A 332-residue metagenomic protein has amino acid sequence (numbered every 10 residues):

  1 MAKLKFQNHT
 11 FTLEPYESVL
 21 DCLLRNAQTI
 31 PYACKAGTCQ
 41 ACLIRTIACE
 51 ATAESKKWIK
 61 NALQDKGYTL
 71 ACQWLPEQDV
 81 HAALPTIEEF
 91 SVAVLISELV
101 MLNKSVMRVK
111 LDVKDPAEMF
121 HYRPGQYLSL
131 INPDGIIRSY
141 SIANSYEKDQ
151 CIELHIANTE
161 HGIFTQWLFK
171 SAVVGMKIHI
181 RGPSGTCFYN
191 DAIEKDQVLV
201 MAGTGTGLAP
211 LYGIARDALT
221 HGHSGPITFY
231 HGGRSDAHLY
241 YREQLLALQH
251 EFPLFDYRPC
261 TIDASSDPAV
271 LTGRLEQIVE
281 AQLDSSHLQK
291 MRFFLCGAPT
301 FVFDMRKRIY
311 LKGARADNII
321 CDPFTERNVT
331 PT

Functional and structural regions predicted by a protein language model:
M1-A71, V80, P226, Y230-T332: Reductase modules of NAD(P)H-dependent flavoproteins
L4, A82-P85, L128-P133, M176-G182: Short conserved beta-strand and strand-loop elements enriched in small hydrophobics with frequent Asp/Gly
Y68-E89, K177-I180: Short, structured interface segments
F90-K177, Q197, G233-S235, T261-D263: Ferredoxin-reductase
G125, G207, A298: Short, conserved phosphate/pyrophosphate- and ester-handling motifs at nucleotide-, phospho-/glycolipid
P183-E194: A short, basic/flexible loop-to-alpha-helix module at the beginning of a structural domain
Y212-T220: Histidine-anchored nucleotide/phosphate-binding helix
T220-P226: Conserved S-adenosyl-L-methionine
